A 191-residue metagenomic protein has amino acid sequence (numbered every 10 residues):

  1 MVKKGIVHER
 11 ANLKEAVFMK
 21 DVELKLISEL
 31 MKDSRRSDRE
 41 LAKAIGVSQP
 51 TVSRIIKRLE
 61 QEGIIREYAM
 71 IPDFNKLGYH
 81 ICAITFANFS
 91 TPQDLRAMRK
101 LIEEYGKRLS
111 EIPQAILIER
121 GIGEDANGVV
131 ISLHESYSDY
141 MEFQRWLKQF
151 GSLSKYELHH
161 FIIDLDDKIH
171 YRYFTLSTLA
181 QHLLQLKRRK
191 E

Functional and structural regions predicted by a protein language model:
V2-E191: A compositional/biophysical signature of low hydrophobicity enriched in polar/charged and small residues
